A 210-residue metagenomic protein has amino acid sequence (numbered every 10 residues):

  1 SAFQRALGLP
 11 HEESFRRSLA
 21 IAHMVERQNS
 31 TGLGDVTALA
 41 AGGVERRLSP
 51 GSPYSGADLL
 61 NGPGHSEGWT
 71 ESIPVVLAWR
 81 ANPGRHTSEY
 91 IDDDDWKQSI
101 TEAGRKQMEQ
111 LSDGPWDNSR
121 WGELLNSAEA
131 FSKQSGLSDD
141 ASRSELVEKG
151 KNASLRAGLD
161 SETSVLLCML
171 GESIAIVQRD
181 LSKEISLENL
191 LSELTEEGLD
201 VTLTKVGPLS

Functional and structural regions predicted by a protein language model:
S1-A57: Gly/Ser-rich oxyanion-binding loop with an adjacent helix/lid that shapes the negatively charged ligand pocket
A2, I21, K106, Q110 (+3 more regions): Alpha-helical scaffold segments in soluble metabolic enzymes
R5-L7, N82-R85, D180-L181: A generic structural motif
N29-T31, T37-L39, S66-S72, A157-D160 (+1 more regions): Solvent-exposed alpha-helices and their adjacent loops that cap or buttress functional pockets in soluble metabolic
A41-G42, S49-P50, R80-A81, L170-G171 (+2 more regions): Fold-independent oxyanion-binding glycine-rich loops and adjacent beta-strand/coil segments at enzyme active sites
G43-P83: C-terminal domain-closing interface element
S66-S127, F131-Q134: Acyltransferase
W116-S210: Glycine-rich, charge-dense phosphate/pyrophosphate-binding loop(s) and the adjacent flexible "lid"/catalytic subdomain
